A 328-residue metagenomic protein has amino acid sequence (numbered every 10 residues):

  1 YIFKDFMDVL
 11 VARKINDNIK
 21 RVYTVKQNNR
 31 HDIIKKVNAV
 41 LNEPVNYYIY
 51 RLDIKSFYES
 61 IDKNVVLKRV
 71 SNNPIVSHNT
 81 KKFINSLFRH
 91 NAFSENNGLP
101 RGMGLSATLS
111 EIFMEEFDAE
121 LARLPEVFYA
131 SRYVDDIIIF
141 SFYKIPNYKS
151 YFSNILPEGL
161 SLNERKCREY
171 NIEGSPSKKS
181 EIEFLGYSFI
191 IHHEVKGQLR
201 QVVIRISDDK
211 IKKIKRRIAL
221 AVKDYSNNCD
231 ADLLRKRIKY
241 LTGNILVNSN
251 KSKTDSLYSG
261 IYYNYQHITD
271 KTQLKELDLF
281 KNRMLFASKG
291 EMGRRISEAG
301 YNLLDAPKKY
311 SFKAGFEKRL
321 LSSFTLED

Functional and structural regions predicted by a protein language model:
Y1-R13, D17-N28, K35-V40, E59 (+2 more regions): Right-hand nucleic-acid polymerase module
N29-D32, P146: Short acidic, glycine/proline-enriched helix-loop-strand junctions
L41-V134, I138-L160, E164-R165, E169-P176 (+4 more regions): Conserved polymerase palm-domain catalytic core
